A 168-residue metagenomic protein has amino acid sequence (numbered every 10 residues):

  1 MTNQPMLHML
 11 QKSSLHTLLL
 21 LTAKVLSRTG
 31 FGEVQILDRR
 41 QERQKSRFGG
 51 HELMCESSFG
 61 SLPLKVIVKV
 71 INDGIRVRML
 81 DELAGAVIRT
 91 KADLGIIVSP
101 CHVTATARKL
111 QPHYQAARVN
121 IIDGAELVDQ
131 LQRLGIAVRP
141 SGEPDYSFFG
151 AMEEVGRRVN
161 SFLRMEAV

Functional and structural regions predicted by a protein language model:
M1-V168: Mixed-charge (Asp/Glu-Lys/Arg
